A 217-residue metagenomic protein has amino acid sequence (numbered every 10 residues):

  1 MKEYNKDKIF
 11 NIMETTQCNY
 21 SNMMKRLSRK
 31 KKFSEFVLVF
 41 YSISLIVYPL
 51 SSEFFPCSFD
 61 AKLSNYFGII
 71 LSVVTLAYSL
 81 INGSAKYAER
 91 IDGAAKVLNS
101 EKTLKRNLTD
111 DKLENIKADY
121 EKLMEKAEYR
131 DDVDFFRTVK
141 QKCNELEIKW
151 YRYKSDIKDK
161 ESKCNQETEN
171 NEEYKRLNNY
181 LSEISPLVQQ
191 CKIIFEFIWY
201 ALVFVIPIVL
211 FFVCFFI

Functional and structural regions predicted by a protein language model:
M1-F40, I81-W199: Conserved non-transmembrane functional hotspots
S28-D92, S185-I217: Alpha-helical transmembrane segments and their immediate juxtamembrane boundary regions in integral membrane proteins
